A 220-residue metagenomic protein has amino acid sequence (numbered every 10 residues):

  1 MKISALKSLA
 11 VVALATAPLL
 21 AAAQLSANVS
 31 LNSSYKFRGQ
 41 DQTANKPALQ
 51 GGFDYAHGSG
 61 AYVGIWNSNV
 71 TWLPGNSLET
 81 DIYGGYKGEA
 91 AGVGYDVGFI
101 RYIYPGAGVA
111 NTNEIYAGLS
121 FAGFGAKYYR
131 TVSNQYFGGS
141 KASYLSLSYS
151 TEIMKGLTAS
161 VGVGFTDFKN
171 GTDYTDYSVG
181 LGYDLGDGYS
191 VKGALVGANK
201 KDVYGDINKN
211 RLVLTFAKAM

Functional and structural regions predicted by a protein language model:
M1-S26: Cleavable N-terminal export/targeting peptides
A23, N45-L49, N76-T80, V93 (+5 more regions): Residues that define the transmembrane beta-barrel architecture of outer-membrane proteins
A23-T71: Short glycine/proline- and aromatic-enriched beta-strand/turn motifs that initiate or cap beta-hairpins
L25-A27, S59-V63, A91-V97, G123-Y128 (+2 more regions): Repeated loop/turn-to-beta-strand initiation elements of outer-membrane beta-barrel proteins
V29-S33, G51-Y55, I82-Y86, F99 (+4 more regions): Residues on the lipid-exposed face of transmembrane beta-strands in outer-membrane beta-barrel proteins
L31-F37, H57, N67-T71, G88-A90 (+6 more regions): Transmembrane beta-strands of outer-membrane beta-barrel pores
G108-K169: Detector for outer-membrane/organellar transmembrane beta-barrel domains, recognizing the amphipathic beta-strand
V179-Y189, L195, D206-M220: Outer-membrane beta-barrel "beta-signal"
